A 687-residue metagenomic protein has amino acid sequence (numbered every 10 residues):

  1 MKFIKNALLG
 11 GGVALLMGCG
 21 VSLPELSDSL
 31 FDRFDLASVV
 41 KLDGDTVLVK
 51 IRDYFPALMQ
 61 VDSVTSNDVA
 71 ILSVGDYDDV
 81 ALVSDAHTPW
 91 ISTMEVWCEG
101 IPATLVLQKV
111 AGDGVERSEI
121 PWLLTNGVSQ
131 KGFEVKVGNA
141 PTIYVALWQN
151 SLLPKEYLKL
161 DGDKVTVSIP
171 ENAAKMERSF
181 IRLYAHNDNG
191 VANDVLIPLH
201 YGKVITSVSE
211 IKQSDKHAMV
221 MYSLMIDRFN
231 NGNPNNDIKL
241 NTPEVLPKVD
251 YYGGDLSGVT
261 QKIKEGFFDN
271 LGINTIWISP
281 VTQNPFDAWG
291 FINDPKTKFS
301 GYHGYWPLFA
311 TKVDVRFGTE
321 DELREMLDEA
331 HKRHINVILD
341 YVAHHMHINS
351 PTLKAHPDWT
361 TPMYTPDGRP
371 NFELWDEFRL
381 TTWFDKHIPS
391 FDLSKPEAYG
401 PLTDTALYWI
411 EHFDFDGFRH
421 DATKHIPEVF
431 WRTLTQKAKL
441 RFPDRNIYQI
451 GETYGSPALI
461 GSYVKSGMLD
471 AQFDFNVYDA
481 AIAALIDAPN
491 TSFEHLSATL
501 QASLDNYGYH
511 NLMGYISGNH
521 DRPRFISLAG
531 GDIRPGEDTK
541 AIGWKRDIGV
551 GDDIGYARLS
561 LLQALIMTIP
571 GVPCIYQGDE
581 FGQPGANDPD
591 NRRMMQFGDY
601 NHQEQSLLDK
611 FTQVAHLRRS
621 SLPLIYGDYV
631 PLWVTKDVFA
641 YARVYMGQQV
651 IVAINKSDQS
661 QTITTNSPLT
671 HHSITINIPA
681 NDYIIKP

Functional and structural regions predicted by a protein language model:
M17-G18: C-terminal motif of bacterial Sec signal peptides marking the signal peptidase cleavage site
S27, R33-S63, E119-Q149: Solvent-exposed, low-complexity, repeat-rich "mucin-like" stalks and linkers
A57-L58, S63-V74, Q149-L158, L669: Short, solvent-exposed loop/linker segments at beta-strand-coil boundaries, enriched for Pro/Gly and Ser/Thr
V96-C98, A185: Conserved structural position at the C-terminal beta-strand of extracellular beta-sandwich adhesion modules
D215, M219, F229-F413, T433-P443 (+2 more regions): Substrate-binding/active-site clefts of carbohydrate-active enzymes
G232-Y251, A498, L504-N666, I678-P679: Loop/helix patches that line or flank the sugar-binding groove of alpha-linked glycan CAZymes
I335, H345, T405-L407, E411-I516 (+7 more regions): Active-site-proximal helices and loops of the catalytic beta/alpha 8
I674-P687: C-terminal beta-strand-rich structural cap/linker in extracellular carbohydrate-active enzymes
